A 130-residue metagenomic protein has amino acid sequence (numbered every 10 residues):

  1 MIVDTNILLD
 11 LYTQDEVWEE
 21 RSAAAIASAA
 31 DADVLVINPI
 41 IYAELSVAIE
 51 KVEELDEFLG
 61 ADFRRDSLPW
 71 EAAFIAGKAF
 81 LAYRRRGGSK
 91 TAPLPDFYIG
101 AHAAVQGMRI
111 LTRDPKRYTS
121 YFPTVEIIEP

Functional and structural regions predicted by a protein language model:
M1-I37, S46-F58, I128: Short, well-structured N-terminal submotif of metal-dependent ribonuclease cores
D4, I37-N38, A92-P93, D114-P115: Histidine- and aromatic-rich ligand-binding microenvironments
Y12-T13, Y42, R85-G87: Short, contiguous strand/loop micro-motifs
D62-R64, T124-I128: Active-site regions of enzymes building and remodeling cell-envelope glycoconjugates
R64-R113: Active-site neighborhoods of divalent-metal-dependent phosphate/nucleic-acid chemistry enzymes
Y118-P123: Short loop/helix-cap segments at secondary-structure boundaries that form the rim of catalytic
